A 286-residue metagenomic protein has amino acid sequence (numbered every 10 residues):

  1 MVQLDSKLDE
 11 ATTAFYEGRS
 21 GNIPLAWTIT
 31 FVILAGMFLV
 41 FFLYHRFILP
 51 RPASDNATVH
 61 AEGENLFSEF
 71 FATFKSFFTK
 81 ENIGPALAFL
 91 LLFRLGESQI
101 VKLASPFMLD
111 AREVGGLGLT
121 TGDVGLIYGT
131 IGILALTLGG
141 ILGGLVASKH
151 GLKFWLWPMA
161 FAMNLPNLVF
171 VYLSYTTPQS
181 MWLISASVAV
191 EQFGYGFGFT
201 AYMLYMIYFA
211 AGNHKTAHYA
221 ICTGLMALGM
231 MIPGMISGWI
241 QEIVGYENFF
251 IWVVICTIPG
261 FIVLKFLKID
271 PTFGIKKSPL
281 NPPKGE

Functional and structural regions predicted by a protein language model:
M1-D9, L109, V146-A147, G238-G245: Interfacial helix-cap and linker-helix signal at transmembrane-aqueous boundaries of multi-pass secondary transporters
M1-Q99, S148, I262-E286: Intracellular loop-helix junctions on the cytosolic face of multi-pass helical membrane proteins
L92, Q179-A201: Hydrophobic core of transmembrane alpha-helices in multi-pass small-molecule transporters, especially MFS/SLC-type
F93, K102-V124: Short amphipathic helix-loop junctions that connect adjacent transmembrane helices in Major Facilitator Superfamily/SLC
A104, F197-A211: Intracellular juxtamembrane helix-capping segments at the cytosolic ends of symmetry-related transmembrane helices
T121-G122, G212-C222: Loop-to-transmembrane helix entry/capping segments in MFS-fold secondary transporters and related SLC/MFSD carriers
L138-W155, Q241-E242: Helix-to-loop junctions at the C-terminal end of transmembrane segments in multipass secondary transporters
F161-Q179: C-terminal ends and interior cores of transmembrane alpha-helices in multi-pass membrane transporters/permeases
